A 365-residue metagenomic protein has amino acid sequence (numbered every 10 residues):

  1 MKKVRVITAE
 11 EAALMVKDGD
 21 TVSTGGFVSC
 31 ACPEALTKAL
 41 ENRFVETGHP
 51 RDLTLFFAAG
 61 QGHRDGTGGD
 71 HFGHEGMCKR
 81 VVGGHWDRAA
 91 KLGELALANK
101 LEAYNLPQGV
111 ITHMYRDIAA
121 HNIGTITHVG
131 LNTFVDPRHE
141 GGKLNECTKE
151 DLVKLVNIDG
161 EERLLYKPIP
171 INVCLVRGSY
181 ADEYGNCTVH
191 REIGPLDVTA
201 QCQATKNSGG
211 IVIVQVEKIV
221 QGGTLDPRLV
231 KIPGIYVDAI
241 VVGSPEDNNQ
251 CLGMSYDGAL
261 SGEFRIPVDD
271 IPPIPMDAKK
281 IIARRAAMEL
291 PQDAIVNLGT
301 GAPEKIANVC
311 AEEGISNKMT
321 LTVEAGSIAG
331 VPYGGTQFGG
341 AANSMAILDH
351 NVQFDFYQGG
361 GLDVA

Functional and structural regions predicted by a protein language model:
M1-A365: Conserved alpha/beta enzyme-core scaffold
